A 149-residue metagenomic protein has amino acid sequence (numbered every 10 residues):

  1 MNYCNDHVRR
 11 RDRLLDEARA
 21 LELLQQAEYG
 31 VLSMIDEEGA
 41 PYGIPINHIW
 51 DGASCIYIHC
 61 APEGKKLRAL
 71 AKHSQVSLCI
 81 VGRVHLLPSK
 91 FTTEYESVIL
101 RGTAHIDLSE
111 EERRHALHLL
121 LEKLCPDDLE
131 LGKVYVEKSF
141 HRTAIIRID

Functional and structural regions predicted by a protein language model:
N2-D12, H85-D149: Charged, gly/pro-rich active-site loop segments
Y3-V31: Short, basic/aromatic recognition patches
D12-R13, L21, I56, K65-R68 (+1 more regions): Anion-coordinating catalytic cores for phosphoryl-, nucleotidyl-, and glycosidic chemistry
L24, A69-L70, L120, I148: A generic structural signal for nonpolar/aromatic side chains embedded in well-ordered alpha-helices
A27-P62, L78-C79: Short beta-strand segments
E28, I44, G52-S54, K72-V76 (+2 more regions): A generic structural signal for short beta-strands and their flanking turns/coil linkers
D51, A61, V81, H105-D107 (+1 more regions): Solvent-exposed residues in well-ordered beta-strands and their adjoining turns, especially edge/terminal strands
K66-A71, S77-S89, T93: Helix-adjacent hinge/juxtasegments
